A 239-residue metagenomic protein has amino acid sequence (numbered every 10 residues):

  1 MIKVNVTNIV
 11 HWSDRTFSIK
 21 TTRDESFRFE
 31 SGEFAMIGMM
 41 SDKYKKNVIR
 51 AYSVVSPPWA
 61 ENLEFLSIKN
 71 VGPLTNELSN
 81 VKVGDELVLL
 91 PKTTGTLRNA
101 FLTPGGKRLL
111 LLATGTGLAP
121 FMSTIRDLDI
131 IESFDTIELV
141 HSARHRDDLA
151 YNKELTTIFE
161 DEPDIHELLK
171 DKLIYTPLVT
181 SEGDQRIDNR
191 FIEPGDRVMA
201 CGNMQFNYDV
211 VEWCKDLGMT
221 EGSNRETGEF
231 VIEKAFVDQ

Functional and structural regions predicted by a protein language model:
I2, V140-Q239: Reductase modules of NAD(P)H-dependent flavoproteins
I2-D85: Ferredoxin-reductase
M40, K92-T93: Short, surface-exposed secondary-structure boundary micro-motifs
T93-P104: A short, basic/flexible loop-to-alpha-helix module at the beginning of a structural domain
T103-R108, P194: Short helix-loop-beta connector
L109-L112, M199: Conserved beta-strand elements of the Class I
T114-A119: Ser/Thr-glycine-rich phosphate-binding loops at phosphate-binding pockets of nucleotides, nucleotide cofactors
P120-E132: Histidine-anchored nucleotide/phosphate-binding helix
